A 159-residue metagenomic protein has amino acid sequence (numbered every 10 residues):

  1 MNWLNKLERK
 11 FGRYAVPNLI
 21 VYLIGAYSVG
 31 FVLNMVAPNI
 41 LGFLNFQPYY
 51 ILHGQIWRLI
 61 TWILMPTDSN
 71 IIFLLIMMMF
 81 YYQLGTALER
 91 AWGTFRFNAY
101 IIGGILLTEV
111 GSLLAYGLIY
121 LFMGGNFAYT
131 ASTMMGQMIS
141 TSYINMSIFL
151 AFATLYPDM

Functional and structural regions predicted by a protein language model:
M1-M159: A detector for small-residue-rich transmembrane helices and their helix-helix packing motifs
